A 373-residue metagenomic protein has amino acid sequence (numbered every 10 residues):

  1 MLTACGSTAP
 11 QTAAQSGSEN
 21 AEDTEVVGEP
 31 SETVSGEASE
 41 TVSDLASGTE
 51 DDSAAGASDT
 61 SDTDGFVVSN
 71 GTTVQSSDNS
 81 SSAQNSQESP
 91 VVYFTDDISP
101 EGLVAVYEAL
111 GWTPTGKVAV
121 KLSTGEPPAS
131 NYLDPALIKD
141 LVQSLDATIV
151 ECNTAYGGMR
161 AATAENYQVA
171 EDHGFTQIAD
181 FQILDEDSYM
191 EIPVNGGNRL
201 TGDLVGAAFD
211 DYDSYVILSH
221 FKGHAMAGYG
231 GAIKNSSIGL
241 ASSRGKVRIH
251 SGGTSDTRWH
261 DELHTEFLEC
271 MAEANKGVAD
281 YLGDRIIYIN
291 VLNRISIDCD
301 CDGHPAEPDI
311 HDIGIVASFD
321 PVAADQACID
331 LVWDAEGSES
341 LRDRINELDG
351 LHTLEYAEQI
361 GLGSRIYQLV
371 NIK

Functional and structural regions predicted by a protein language model:
L2-A4: C-terminal motif of bacterial Sec signal peptides marking the signal peptidase cleavage site
G6-A9: Bacterial signal peptide processing site
Q15-S86: Ser/Thr/Gly/Pro-rich low-complexity, disordered linker/stalk segments of secreted and cell-surface proteins
N85-K373: Extended, low-polarity segments enriched in aliphatic/aromatic residues
